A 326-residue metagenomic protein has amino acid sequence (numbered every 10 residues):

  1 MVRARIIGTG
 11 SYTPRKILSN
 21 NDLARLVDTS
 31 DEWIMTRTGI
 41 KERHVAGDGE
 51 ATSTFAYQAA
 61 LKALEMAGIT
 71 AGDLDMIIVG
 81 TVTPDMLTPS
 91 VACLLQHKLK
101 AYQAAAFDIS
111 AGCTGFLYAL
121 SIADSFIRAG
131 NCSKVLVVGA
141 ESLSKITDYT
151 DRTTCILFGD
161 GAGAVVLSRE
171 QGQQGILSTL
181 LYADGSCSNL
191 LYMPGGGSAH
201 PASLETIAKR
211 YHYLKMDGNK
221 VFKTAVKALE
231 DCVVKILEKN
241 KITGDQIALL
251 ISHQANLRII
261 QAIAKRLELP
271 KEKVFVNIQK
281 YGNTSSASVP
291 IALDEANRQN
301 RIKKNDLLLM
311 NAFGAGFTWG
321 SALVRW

Functional and structural regions predicted by a protein language model:
M1-D48, D151-K223, K227, D231 (+1 more regions): Condensing-enzyme catalytic core mediating Claisen C-C bond formation in acyl metabolism
I6-G8, I34, A63, L74-I77 (+8 more regions): Buried hydrophobic positions in well-ordered alpha/beta secondary-structure cores of metabolic enzymes
Y12, G80-D85, A111-T114, G139-S144 (+3 more regions): Acidic, glycine-rich active-site loops and adjacent beta-strand->loop/helix elements that engage anionic groups
M35-R37, K41-T54, T81-V135, K265-L293: Conserved catalytic cysteine-centered active-site region of acyl-thioester-dependent Claisen-condensing enzymes
A59-D75, D231-A248, A296-R301: Phosphate/pyrophosphate-binding loops at sites that engage ATP/ADP/AMP, CoA/4′-phosphopantetheine, polyphosphate
R128-A162: Flexible, glycine-rich active-site loops centered on histidine and acidic residues that chelate a metal or position
A225-E230, G244, A248-L267: Active-site pocket-lining segment
I291-N311, G320-W326: Catalytic phosphate/nucleotide-handling subdomain of diverse soluble enzymes
